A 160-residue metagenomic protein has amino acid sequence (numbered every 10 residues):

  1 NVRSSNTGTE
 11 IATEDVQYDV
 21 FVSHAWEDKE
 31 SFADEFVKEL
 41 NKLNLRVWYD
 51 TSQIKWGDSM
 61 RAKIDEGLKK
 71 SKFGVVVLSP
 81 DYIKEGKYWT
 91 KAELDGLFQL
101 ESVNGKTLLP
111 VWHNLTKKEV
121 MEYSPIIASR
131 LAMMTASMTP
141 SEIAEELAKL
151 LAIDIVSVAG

Functional and structural regions predicted by a protein language model:
N1-V77, F98-T107, W112-N114, S137-G160: Conserved N-terminal substructure of TIR/SEFIR domains
D34-E35, K87-T90, E122-S124: Short amphipathic alpha-helical segments
K38-L40, K91-G96, I127-S129: Glycine-rich, phosphate-binding/catalytic loops in enzymes
V77-P80, M133: General structural signal for alpha-helix termini and helix-helix connectors
P80-S102, K106: Conserved TIR/SEFIR loop-to-helix hotspot centered on a Trp-containing motif with a nearby acidic residue
L115-A128: Glycine-rich, charge-decorated loop segments at or immediately adjacent to ligand/cofactor-binding or catalytic sites
S129-M138: Short secondary-structure boundary motifs at beta->alpha junctions and helix caps
